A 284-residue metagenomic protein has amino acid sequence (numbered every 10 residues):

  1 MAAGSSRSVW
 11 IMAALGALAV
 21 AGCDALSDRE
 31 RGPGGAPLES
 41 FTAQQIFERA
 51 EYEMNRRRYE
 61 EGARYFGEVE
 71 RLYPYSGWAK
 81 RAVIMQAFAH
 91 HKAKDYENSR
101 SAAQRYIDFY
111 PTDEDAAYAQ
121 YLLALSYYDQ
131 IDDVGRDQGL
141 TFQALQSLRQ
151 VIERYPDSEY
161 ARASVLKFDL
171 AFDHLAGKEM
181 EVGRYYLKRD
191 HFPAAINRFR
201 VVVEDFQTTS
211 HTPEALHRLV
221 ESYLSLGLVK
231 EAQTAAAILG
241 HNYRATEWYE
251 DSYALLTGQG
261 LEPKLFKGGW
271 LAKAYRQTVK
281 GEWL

Functional and structural regions predicted by a protein language model:
A2-S6, G22-L284: Acidic, polar-rich low-complexity tracts and alpha-helical solenoid repeat scaffolds
M12-A19: Bacterial N-terminal signal peptides
